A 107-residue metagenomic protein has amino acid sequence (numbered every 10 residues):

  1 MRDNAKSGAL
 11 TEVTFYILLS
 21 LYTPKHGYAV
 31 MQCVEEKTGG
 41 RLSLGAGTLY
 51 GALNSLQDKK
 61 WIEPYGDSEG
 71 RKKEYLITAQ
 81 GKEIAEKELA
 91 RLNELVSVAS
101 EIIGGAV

Functional and structural regions predicted by a protein language model:
M1-K6: Short, Lys/Arg-enriched N-terminal segment that forms or immediately precedes the first helix of a structured domain
S7-T48: N-terminal helix-turn-helix DNA-binding core of bacterial DNA-binding proteins
L49-Y50, L56: Basic amphipathic alpha-helical segments that dock to polyanions
K60: Glycine-centered, phosphate/nucleic-acid-interacting loop/turn motifs that mediate DNA/RNA or nucleotide
P64: Short beta-strand "wing" residues that participate in macromolecule-binding interfaces
E69-E88: Basic, amphipathic "hinge/linker" alpha-helix immediately C-terminal to the N-terminal HTH DNA-binding motif
E83-V107: Amphipathic alpha-helical dimerization/coiled-coil segments that flank or bridge DNA-binding/regulatory modules
